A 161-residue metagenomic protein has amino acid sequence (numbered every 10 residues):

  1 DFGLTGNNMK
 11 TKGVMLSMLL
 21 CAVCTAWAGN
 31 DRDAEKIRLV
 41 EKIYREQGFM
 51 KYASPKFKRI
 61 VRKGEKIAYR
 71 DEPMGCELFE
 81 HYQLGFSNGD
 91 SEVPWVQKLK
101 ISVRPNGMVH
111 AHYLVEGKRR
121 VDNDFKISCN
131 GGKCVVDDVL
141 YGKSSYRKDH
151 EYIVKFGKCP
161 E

Functional and structural regions predicted by a protein language model:
G6-G13: Positively charged n-region of N-terminal signal peptides that target proteins for export
G13-A22: Sec-dependent N-terminal signal peptides
A26-A28: Boundary at the C-terminal end of the N-terminal hydrophobic targeting segment
D31-Y52: Short, aromatic-enriched amphipathic alpha-helices that serve as compact interaction elements
R45-M74: Short, solvent-exposed secondary-structure junction/capping segments
K66-R119: Surface-exposed, charged secondary-structure patches
R104, H112, G117-D122, D138-E161: Low-complexity, intrinsically disordered terminal/linker segments enriched in charged and Gly/Pro repeats
N123-S128: Hydrophobic/aromatic beta-strand elements that line small-molecule binding cavities or substrate pockets in beta-rich
